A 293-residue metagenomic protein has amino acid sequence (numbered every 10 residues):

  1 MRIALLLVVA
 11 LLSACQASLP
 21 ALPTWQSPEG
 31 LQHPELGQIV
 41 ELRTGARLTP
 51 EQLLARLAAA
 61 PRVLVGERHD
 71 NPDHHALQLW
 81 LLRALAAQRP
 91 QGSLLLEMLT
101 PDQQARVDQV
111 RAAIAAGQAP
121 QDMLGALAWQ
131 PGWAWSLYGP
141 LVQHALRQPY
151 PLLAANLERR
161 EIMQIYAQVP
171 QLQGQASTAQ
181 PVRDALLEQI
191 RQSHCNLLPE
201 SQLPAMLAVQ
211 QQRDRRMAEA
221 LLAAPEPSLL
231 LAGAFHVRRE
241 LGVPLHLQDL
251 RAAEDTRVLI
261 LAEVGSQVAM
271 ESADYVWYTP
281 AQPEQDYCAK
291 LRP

Functional and structural regions predicted by a protein language model:
L11-A14: C-terminal motif of bacterial Sec signal peptides marking the signal peptidase cleavage site
Q16-A60: N- or domain-start disorder-to-order transition segments that initiate the globular core
A21-Q26, V142, Q212, R216-L222 (+1 more regions): C-terminal regions of proteins
G45-A46, P50-A86: Zymogen propeptides
R68-N71, L99-Q103, E158-I162, A234-R238 (+1 more regions): Solvent-exposed loop/turn segments at secondary-structure junctions within structured extracellular/periplasmic domains
H69-A76, W80-L95, P101-A112: Membrane-embedded segments
S93, A105-A224: A substrate-binding/cap region within the structured catalytic cores of diverse enzymes
S93-L99, R257-A262: Short internal beta-strands
